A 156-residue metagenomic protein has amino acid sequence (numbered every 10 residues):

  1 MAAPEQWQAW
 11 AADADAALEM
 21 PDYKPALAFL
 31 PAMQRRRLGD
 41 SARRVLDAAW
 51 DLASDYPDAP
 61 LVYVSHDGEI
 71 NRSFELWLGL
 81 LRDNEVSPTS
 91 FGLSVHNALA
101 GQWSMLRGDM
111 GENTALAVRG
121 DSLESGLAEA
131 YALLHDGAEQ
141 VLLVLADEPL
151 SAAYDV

Functional and structural regions predicted by a protein language model:
M1-S90, S94-A117, H135-A138, L145-V156: Conserved "HGTGT" condensation-loop signature of ketosynthase/thiolase-family condensing enzymes that catalyze
G120: Active-site beta-loop-alpha substructure in enzyme catalytic cores, prototypically the cysteine-centered nucleophile
E124-L134, E139: Internal, well-folded beta-alpha domain core
